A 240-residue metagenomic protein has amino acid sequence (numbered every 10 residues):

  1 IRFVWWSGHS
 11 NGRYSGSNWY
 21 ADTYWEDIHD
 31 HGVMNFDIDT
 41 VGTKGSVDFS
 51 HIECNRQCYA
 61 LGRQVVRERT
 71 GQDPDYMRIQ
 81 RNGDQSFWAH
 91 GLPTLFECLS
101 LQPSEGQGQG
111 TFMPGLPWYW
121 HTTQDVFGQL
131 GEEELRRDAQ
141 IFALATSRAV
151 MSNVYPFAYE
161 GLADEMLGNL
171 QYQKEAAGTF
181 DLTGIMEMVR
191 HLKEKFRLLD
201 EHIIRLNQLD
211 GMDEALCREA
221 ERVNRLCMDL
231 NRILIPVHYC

Functional and structural regions predicted by a protein language model:
I1-C240: Secretory-pathway/membrane protein signature
